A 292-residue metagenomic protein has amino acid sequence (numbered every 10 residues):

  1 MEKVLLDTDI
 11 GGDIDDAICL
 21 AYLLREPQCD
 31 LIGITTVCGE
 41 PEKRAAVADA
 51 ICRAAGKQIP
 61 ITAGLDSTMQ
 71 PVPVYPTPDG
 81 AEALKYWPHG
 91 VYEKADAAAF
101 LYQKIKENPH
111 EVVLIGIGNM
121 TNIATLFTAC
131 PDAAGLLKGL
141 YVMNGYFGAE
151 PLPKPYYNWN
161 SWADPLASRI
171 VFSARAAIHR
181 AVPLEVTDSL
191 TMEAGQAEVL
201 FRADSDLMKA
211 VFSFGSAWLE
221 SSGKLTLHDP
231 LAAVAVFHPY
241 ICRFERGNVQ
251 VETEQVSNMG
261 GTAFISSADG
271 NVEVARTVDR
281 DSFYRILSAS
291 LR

Functional and structural regions predicted by a protein language model:
M1, A21-E26, D30, W159-L166 (+2 more regions): Conformational coupling and interaction surfaces
E2-A46, A50, P88-T187: Active-site histidine-anchored catalytic micro-motif
D16-I18, R44-A46, P73, T262-A263 (+1 more regions): Short, glycine/acidic-enriched capping/hinge loops at junctions between secondary-structure elements
T35-G39, G64-D66, E254: Acidic/polar N-terminal loop/beta-strand segments that form early-domain functional surfaces
P41, M69-P71, S189-T191: Generic structural signal for helix capping and beta-alpha/helix-loop junctions
A45-E107, G270-V278, S288-R292: Metal-dependent C-N hydrolase catalytic cores
V74-E82, K154-N158, Q196-E198, S266: Short, surface-exposed amphipathic charged segments that create phosphate/polyanion-binding patches used for binding
